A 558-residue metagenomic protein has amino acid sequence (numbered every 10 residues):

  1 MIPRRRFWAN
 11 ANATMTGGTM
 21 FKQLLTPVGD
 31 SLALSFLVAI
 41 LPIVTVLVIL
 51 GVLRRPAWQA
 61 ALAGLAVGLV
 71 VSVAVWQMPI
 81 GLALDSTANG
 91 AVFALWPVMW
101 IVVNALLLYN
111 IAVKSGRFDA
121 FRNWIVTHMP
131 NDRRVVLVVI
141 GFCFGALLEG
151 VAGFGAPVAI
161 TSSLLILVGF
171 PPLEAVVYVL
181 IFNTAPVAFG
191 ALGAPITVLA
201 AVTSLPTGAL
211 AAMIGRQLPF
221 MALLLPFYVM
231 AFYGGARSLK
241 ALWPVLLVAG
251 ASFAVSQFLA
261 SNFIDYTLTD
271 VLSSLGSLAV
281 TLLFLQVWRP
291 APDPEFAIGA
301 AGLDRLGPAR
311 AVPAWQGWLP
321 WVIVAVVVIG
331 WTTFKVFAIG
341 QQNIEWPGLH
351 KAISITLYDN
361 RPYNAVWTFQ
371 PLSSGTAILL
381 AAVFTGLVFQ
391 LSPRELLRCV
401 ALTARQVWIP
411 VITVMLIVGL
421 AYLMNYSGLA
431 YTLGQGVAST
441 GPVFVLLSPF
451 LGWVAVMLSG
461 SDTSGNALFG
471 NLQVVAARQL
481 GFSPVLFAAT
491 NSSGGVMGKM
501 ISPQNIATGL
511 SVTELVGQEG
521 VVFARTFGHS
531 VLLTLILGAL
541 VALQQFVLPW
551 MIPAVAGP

Functional and structural regions predicted by a protein language model:
T19-G29, L285-G317, Q342-P362, G557-P558: Intrinsically disordered, low-complexity non-transmembrane regions of multi-pass membrane transporters
V28-L41, A94-V98, A152-P157, A209-L223 (+3 more regions): Structural signature of hydrophobic alpha-helical transmembrane segments
L34-S35, V46-L82, N104-G116, F284-P292 (+3 more regions): Structural signal for alpha-helical transmembrane segments and their membrane-water exit/capping regions in multi-pass
R55, V113-F118, P130-N131, L165-A175 (+6 more regions): Juxtamembrane helix-boundary/capping and inter-helix hinge elements in multi-pass membrane proteins
A88-V168, V177, Q390-A476: Membrane-embedded alpha-helical segments and adjacent helix-loop junctions characteristic of multi-pass solute
R133-A146, P172-A185, P206-P226, M415-L416 (+2 more regions): Alpha-helical transmembrane segments of multi-pass membrane proteins
A188-I298, S493-P558: Juxtamembrane and boundary regions of transmembrane helices in multi-pass small-molecule transporters and channels
G307-L451, A455: Transmembrane helical segments that form the transport core of multi-pass membrane transport proteins
